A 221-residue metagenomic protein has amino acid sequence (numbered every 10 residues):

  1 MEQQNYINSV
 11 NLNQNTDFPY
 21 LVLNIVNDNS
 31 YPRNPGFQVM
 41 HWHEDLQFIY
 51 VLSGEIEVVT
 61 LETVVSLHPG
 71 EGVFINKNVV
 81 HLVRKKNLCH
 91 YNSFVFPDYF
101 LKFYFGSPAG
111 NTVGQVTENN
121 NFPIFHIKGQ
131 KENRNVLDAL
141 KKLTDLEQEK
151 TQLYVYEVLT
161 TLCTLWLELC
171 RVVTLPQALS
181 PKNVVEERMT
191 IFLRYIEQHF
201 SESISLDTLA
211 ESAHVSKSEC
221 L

Functional and structural regions predicted by a protein language model:
M1-H68, G110: Generic protein-terminus/edge-of-domain signal
E2-N29, V80-D145, R171: A hydrophobic/aromatic-rich effector-binding and dimerization subdomain of bacterial HTH-type transcriptional regulators
S53-E55, N78, Y99: Short loop segments at secondary-structure junctions
L67-V80, K86: Conserved metal-binding segment of the jelly-roll/cupin
G70, E219-L221: Short hydrophobic/aromatic patch on the recognition helix
N121-E132, E147-A213: Short, Lys/Arg-enriched, Trp-marked, Pro/Gly-tolerant hinge/linker segments that flank
S216: Helix-turn-helix DNA-binding motif, specifically the short coil turn and the N-cap/start of the second
